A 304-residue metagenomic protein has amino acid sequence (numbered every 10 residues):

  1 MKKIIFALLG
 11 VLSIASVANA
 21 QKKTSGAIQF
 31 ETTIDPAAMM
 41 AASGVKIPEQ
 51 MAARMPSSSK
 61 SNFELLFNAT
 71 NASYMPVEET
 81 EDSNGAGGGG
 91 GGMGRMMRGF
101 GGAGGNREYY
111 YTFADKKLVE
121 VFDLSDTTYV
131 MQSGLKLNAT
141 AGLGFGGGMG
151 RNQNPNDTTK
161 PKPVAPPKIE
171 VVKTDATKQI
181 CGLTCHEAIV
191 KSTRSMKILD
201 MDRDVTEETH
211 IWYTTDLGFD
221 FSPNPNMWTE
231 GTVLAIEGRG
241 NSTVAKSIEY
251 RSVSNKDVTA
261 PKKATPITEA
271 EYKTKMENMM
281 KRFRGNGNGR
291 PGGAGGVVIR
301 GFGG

Functional and structural regions predicted by a protein language model:
M1-I28, F302-G304: Bacterial Sec-dependent N-terminal signal peptides
Q21-G304: Extended soluble regions of mature proteins
